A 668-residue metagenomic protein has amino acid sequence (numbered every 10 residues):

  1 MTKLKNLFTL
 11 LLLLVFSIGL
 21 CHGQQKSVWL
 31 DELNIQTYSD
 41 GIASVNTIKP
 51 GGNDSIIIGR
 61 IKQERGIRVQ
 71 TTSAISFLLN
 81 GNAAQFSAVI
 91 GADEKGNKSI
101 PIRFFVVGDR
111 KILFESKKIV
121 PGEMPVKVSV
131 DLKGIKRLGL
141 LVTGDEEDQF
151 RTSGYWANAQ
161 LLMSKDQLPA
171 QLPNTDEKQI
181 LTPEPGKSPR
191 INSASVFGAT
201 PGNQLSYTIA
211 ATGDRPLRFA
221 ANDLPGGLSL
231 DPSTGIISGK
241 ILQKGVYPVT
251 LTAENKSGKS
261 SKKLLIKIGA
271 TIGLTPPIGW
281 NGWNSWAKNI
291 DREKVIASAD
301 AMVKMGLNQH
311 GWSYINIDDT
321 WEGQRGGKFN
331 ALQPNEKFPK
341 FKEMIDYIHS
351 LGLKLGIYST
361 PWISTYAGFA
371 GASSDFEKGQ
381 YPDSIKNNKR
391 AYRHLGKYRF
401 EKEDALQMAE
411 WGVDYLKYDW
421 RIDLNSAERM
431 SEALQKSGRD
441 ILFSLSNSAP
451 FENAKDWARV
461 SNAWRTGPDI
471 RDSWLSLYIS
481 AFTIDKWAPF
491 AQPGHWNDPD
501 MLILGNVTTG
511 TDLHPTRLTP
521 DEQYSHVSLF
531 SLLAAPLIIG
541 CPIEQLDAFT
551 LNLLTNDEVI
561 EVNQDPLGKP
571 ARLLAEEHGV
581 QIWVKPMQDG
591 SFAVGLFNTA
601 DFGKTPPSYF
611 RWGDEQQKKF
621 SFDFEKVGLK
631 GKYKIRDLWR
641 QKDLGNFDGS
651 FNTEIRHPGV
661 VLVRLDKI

Functional and structural regions predicted by a protein language model:
Q24-T182: Gly-Asp-aromatic-enriched flexible segments
S188-P216: Solvent-exposed, low-complexity, repeat-rich "mucin-like" stalks and linkers
I209, G245-S257: A short beta-strand micro-motif common to beta-rich folds, especially ectodomain repeats
G227-Q243: Strand-loop-strand motifs at the edges of beta-sheets in extracellular beta-sandwich domains
N284, S298, M302-S426: Aromatic-lined carbohydrate-binding/catalytic grooves of carbohydrate-active enzymes
R390-Y392, L442-P542: Glycan-recognition surfaces
Y524, F530-L533, I538-G540, E576-L629 (+1 more regions): Carbohydrate-binding surface patches
N646-I668: C-terminal beta-strand-rich structural cap/linker in extracellular carbohydrate-active enzymes
